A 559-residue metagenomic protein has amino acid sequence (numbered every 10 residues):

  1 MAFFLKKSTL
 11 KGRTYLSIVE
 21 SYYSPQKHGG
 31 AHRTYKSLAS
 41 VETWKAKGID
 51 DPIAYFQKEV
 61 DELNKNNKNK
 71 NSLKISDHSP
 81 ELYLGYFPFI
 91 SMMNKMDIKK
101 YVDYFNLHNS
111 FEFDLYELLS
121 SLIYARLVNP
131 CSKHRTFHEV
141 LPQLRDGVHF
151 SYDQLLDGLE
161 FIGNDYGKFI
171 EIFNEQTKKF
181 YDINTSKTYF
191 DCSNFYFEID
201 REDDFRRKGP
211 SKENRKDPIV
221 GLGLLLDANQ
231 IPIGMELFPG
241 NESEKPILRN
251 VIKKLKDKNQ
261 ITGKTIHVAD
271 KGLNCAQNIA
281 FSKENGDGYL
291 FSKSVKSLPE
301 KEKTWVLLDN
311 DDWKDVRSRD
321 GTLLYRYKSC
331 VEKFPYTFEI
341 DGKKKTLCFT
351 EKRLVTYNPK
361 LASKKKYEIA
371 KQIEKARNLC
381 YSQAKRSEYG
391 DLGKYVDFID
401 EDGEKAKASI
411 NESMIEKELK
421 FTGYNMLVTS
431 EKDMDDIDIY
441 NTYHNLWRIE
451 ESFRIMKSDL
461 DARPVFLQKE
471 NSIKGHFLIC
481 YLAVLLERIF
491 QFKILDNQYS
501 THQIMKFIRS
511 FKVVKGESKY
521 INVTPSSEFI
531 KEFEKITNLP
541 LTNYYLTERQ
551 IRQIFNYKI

Functional and structural regions predicted by a protein language model:
M1-D204, G223-N241, M414, E418 (+1 more regions): Dynamic "connector" segments at or just before major functional cores
P25-K27, Q143-F150, Y181, A228-I231 (+5 more regions): Secondary-structure transition/capping motifs at alpha-helix termini and the adjoining loop/turn into the next element
Q26-H28, C131-F137, G147-H149, F197-D200 (+11 more regions): Short helix/loop capping segments that flank catalytic or ligand/cofactor-binding pockets
L115-Y116, V128, S151, Y181 (+7 more regions): Secondary-structure capping and boundary motifs in well-ordered enzyme cores
V220, G234-L237, G288-T442, R509-I559: An anionic, glycine-rich sequence signature occurring as long contiguous blocks
E236-K258: Active-site beta-loop-alpha junctions of metal-dependent nucleic acid enzymes, especially the RNase H-like/DDE
S243, H267-Q277, V295-S297, N471-I473: Acidic, metal-coordinating catalytic cores used for nucleic-acid/nucleotide bond scission and strand-transfer chemistry
I439-F466: Short amphipathic alpha-helical "interface-anchor" segments enriched in bulky aromatics
